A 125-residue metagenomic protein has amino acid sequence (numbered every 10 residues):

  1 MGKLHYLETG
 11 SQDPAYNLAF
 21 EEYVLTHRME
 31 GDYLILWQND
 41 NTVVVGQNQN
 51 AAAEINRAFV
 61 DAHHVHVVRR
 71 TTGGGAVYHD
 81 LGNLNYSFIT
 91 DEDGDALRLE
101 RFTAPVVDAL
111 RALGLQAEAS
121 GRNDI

Functional and structural regions predicted by a protein language model:
M1-E54: Active-site loop/lid in soluble adenylation, ligation, and acyl-transfer enzymes
E8, L36, V67-R69, A117-G121: General beta-strand structural signal in soluble alpha/beta enzymes
Y23-V24, Q38, A52-A53, A62 (+3 more regions): Internal mixed beta-strand/loop scaffold within catalytic domains of large alpha/beta enzymes
Q38-D40, L81, A119-N123: Short Gly/Ser/Thr- and Asp/Glu-enriched loop/turn motifs at secondary-structure junctions
A52-A76: Active-site cofactor/substrate anionic-group-binding motifs, chiefly glycine- and Lys/Arg-rich phosphate-binding loops
T71-T90: Residues forming anionic-ligand binding surfaces in small-molecule and nucleic-acid pockets of primarily soluble enzymes
N85-I125: A generic, well-ordered mixed alpha/beta core segment in the N-terminal half of proteins
